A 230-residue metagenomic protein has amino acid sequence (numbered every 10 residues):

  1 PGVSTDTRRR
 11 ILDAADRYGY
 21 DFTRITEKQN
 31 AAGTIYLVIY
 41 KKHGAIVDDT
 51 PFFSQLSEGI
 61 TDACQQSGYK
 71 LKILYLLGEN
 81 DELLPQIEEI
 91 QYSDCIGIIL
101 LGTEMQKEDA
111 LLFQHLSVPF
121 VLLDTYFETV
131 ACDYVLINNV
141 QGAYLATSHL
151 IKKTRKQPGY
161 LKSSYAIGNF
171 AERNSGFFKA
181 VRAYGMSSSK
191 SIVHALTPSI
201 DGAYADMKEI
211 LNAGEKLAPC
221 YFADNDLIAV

Functional and structural regions predicted by a protein language model:
P1-A31: N-terminal helix-turn-helix DNA-binding module of bacterial transcription factors
T7, D49-F52, D109-L112, N169-R173: Residues at alpha-helix caps and immediate loop-helix transition turns in enzyme cores, especially N- and C-cap
D13-R24, Y40, Q55-K70, Q114-L122 (+1 more regions): Bacterial carbohydrate/catabolite-sensing allosteric modules
Q29-D48, P158-S163: Short beta-strand segments enriched in small/hydrophobic residues
Y36-V38, I99-L101, C220-F222: Structural motif
D62-L100: Central regulatory/effector-binding core of bacterial HTH transcription factors
L83, Q106-D109, A229-V230: Short, well-ordered alpha-helical microsegments
Q86, E108-S117: Catalytic-core regions built around general acid/base machinery
